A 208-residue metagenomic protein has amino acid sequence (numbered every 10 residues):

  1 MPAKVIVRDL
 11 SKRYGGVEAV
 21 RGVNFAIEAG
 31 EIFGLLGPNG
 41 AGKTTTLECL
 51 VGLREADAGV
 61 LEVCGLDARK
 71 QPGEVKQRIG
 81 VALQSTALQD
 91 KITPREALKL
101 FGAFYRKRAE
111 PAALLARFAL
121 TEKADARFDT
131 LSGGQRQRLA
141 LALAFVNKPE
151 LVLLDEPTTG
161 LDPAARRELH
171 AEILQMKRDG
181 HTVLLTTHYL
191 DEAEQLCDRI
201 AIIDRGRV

Functional and structural regions predicted by a protein language model:
P2-V5, K12-D204, V208: ABC transporter nucleotide-binding domains
